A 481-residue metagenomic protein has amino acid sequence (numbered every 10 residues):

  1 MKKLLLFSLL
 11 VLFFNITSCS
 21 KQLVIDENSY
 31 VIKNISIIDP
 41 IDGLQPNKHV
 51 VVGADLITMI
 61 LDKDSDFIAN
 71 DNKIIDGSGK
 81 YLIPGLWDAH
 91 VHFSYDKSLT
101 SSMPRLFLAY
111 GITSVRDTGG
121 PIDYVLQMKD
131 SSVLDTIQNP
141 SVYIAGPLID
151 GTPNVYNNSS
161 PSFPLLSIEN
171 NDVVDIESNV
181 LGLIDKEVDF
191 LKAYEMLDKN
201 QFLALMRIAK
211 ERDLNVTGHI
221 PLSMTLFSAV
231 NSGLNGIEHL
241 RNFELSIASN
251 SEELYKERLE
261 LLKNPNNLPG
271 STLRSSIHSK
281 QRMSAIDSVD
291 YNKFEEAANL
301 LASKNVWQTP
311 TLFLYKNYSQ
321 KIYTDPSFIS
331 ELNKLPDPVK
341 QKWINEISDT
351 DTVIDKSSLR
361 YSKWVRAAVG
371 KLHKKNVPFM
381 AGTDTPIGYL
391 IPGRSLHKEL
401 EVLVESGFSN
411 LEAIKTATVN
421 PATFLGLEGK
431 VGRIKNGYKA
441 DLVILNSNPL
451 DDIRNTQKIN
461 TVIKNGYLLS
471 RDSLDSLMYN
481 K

Functional and structural regions predicted by a protein language model:
M1-D26: Bacterial Sec-dependent N-terminal signal peptides
L23-S29, I37, I41-I83: Histidine-rich, glycine-flanked metal-binding segment
V31, N72-D76, V142-I144, L468: Conserved beta-strand scaffold positions in the cores of enzyme catalytic domains, especially in NTP/NDP-utilizing
I35, D55, G79, W87-H90 (+14 more regions): Divalent metal-coordination and catalytic microenvironments
P40, S65, T118, S131 (+6 more regions): Coil residues (strongly favoring Ser/Thr
G77, Y81-L82, L86, M103-P221 (+2 more regions): Divalent-metal coordination cores built from histidine and acidic residues
E331-L445: His/Asp/Glu-enriched, well-ordered alpha-helical/loop segment that forms or immediately abuts the divalent-metal
N436-N480: C-terminal cap of metal-dependent C-N hydrolases
